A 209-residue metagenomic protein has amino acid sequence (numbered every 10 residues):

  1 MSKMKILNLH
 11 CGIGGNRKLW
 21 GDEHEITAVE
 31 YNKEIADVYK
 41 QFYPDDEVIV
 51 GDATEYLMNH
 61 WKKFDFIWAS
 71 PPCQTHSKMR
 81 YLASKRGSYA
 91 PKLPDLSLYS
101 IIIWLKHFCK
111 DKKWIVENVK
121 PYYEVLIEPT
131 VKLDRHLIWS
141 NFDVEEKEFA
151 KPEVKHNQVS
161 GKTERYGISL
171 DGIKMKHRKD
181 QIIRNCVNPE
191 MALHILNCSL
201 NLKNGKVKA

Functional and structural regions predicted by a protein language model:
M1-A209: Conserved active-site and SAM-binding loop architecture of S-adenosyl-L-methionine-dependent nucleic-acid
